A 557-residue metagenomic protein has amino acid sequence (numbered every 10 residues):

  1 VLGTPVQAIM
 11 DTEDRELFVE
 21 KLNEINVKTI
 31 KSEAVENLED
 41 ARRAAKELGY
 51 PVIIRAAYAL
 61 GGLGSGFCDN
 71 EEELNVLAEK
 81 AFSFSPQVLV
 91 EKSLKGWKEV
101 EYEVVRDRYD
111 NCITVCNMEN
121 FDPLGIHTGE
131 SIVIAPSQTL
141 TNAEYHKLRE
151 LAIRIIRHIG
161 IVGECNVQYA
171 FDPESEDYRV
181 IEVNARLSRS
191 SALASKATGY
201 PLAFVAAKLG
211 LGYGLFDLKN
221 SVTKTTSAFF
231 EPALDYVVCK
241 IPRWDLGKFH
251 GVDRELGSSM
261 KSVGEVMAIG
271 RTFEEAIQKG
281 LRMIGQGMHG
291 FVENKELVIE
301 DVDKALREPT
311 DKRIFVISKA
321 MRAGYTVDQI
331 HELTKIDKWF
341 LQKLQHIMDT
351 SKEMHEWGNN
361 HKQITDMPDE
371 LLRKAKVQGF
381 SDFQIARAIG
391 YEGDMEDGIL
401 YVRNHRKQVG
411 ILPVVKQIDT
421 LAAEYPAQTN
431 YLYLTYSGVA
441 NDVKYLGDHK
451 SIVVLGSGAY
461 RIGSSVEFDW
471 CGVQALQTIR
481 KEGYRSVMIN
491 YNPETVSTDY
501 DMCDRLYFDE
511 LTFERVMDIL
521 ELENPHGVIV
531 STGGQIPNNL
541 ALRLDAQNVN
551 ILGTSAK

Functional and structural regions predicted by a protein language model:
V1, I25-N26, P51, L60-L63 (+10 more regions): ATP-dependent carboxylate activation and anion-phosphoryl transfer catalytic cores that bind Mg-ATP to form
L2-S65, V549-K557: A conserved helix-loop-beta module that forms one wall/lid of the active-site cleft in ATP-utilizing catalytic domains
I9, S190-A194, I462-S465: A generic structural signal for short coil/turn motifs at secondary-structure boundaries
Q378, Q384-Y391: Extended, domain-scale alpha-helical bundle/helix-rich regions
Y433-T435: Flexible, low-complexity linker/boundary loops enriched in proline and small hydrophobic residues that flank enzymatic
